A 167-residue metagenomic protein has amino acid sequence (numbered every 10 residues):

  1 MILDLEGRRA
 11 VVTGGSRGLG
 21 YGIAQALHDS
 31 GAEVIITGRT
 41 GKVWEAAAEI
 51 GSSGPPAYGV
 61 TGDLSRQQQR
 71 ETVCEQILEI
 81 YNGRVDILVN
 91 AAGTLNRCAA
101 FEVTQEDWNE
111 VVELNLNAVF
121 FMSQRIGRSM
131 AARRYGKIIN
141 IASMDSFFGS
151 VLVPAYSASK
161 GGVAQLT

Functional and structural regions predicted by a protein language model:
R9, S16-G18: Conserved glycine-rich cofactor-binding loop
S30-A46: Conserved glycine-rich Rossmann-like NAD(P)H-binding loop of the short-chain dehydrogenase/reductase
A91-N96: Conserved NAD(P)H cofactor-binding loop of Rossmann-fold oxidoreductase domains
A99-A100, D107-V112, I138: Substrate-binding pocket helix/loop in short-chain dehydrogenase/reductase
F101, F148-P154: Active-site loop immediately N-terminal to the catalytic Tyr-X3-Lys motif of short-chain dehydrogenase/reductase
S123, S159-G162: Active-site helix of classical SDR
S143: Residue(s) in the substrate-gating loop at a strand-loop-helix junction that position the organic substrate next
